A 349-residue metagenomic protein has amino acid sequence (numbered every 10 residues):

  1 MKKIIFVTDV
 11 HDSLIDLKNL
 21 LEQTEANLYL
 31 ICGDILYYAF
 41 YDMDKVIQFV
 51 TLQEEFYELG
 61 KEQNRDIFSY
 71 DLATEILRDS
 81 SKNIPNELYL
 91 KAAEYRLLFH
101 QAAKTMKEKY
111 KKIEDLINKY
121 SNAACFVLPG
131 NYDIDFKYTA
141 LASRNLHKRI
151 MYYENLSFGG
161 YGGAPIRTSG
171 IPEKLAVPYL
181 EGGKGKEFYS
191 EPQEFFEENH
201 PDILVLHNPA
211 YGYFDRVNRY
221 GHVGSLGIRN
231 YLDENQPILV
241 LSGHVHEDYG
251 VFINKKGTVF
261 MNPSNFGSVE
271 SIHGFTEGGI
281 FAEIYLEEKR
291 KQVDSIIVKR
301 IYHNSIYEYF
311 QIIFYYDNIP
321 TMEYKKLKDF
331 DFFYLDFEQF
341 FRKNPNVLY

Functional and structural regions predicted by a protein language model:
M1-I5, I150-G160, N199-I203, I253-F260 (+1 more regions): Beta-strand-turn-beta hairpins that frame and shape the catalytic cleft of phosphate-ester-processing enzymes
V7, D12-Y153: Core catalytic region of metal-dependent phosphoesterases/phosphodiesterases, especially metallo-beta-lactamase-like
D9, Y29, D34, G130 (+6 more regions): Divalent metal-coordination and catalytic microenvironments
H11-L17, L36-F40, L128-Y138, I166-I171 (+3 more regions): Active-site environment of divalent metal-dependent phosphoester hydrolases
Y89-Y110, E114, H200-Q236: Active-site-proximal segments of metal-dependent phosphoesterases and phosphodiesterases across multiple
A124-V127, S143, H147, V217-L286: Conserved beta-sheet core of the metallophosphoesterase superfamily
Y153-P201, G221-R229: Binuclear metal-dependent hydrolase catalytic cores centered on His/Asp/Glu-rich metal-binding motifs
V217, E287-Y349: A short C-terminal boundary segment appended to hydrolase-like catalytic domains
